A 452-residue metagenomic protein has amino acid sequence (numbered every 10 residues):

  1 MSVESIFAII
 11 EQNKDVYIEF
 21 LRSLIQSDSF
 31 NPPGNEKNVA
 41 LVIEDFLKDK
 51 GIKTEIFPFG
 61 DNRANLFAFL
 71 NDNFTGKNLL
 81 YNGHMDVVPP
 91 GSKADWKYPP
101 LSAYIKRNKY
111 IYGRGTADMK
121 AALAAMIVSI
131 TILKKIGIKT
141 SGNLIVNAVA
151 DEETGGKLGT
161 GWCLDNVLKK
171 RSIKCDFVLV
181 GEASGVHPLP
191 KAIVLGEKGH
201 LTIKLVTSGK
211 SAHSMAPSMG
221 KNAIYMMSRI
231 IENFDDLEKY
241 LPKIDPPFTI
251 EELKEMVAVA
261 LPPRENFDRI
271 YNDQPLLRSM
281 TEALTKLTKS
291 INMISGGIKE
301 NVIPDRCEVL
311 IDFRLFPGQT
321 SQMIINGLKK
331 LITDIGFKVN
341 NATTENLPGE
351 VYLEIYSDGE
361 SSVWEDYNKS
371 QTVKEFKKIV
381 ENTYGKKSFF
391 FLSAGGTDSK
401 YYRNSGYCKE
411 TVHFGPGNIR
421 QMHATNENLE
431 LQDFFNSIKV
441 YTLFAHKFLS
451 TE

Functional and structural regions predicted by a protein language model:
S2-T116, K135-T140, D312: Acidic/His- and Gly-rich active-site-bordering loop/insert found across diverse amide/peptide-bond hydrolases
V39, I52, F74-G76, H187 (+5 more regions): An extended, acidic, His-containing surface patch that forms the Zn2+-binding/catalytic region of metallohydrolases
N82, I203-V206, E410-P416: Non-cysteine beta-strand/loop elements that form the S-adenosyl-L-methionine
V87, S211-S214, G396-K400: Glycine-rich phosphate/pyrophosphate-binding beta-alpha loops
D95, I138, V194-H200, A283 (+2 more regions): Short glycine/proline-enriched loop/turn "hinge" motifs that connect secondary-structure elements and lie
I111, G115-A117, A121-L287, H423-S437: Fold-level recognition of mixed alpha/beta catalytic cores in primary-metabolism enzymes, strongest
T207, V302-C307: Short, flexible turn/loop "capping" segments at secondary-structure junctions
